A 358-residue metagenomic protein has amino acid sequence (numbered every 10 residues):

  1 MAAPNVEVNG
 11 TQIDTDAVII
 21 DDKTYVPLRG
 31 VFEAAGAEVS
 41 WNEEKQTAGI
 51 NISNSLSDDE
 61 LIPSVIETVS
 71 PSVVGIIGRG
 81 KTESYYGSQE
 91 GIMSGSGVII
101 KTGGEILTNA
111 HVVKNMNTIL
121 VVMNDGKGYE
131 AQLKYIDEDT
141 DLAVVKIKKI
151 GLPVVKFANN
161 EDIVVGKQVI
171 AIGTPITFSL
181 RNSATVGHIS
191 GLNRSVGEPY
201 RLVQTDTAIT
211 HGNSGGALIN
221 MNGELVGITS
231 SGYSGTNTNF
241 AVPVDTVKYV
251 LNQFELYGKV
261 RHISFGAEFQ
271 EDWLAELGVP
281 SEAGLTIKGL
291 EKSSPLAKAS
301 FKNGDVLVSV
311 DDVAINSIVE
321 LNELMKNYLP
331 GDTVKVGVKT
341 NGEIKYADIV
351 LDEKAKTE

Functional and structural regions predicted by a protein language model:
M1-S55: Primary recognition of N-terminal secretory signal peptides and signal-anchoring hydrophobic helices
S53-Y86, S96, T118, L142 (+2 more regions): N-terminal activation segment of mature serine protease catalytic domains
L56, K81, K101-S179, P199-R201 (+5 more regions): Conserved active-site neighborhood of the chymotrypsin/trypsin-like protease fold
S70, S96, T102, N115 (+6 more regions): Short, flexible surface segments
P71-I76, G97, G104-T108, A131 (+16 more regions): Terminal peptide-recognition signature
G80-E83, Q89-I92, A208, E255-L324 (+2 more regions): PDZ/PDZ-like groove recognition
T82-Y86, E90-I92, M116-I119, L152-V154 (+4 more regions): Active-site loop architecture of trypsin-fold serine endopeptidases
S94, I100-K101, M123, G128 (+3 more regions): Short, acidic, Ser/Thr-enriched surface-loop or helix-capping motifs
